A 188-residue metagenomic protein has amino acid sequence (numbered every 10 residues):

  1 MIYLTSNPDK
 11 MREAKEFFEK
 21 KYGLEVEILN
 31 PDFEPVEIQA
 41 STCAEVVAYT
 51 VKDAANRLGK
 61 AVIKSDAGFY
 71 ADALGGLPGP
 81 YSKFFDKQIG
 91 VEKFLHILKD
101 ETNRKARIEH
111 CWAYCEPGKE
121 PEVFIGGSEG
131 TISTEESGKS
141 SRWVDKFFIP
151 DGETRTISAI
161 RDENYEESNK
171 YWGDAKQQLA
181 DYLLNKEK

Functional and structural regions predicted by a protein language model:
M1-I2, D9-K188: Anionic-ligand binding patches
